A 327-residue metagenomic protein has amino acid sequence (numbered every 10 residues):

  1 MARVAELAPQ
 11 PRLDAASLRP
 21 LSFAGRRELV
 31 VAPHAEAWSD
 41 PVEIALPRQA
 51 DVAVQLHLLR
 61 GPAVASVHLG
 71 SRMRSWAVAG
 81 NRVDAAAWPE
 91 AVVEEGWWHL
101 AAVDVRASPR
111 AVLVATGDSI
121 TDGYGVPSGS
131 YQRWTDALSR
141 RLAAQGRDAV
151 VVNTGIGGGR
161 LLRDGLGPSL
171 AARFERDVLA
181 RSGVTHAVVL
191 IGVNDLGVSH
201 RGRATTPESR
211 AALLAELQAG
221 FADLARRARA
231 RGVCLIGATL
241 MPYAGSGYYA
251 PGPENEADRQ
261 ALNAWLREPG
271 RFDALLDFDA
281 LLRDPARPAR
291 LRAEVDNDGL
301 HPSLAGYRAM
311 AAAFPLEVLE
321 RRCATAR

Functional and structural regions predicted by a protein language model:
M1-T116, V126-G129, E320-R327: N-terminal secretory targeting modules
G61, S119-G123, I156-L161, V193-G197 (+3 more regions): Solvent-exposed loop/turn segments at secondary-structure junctions within structured extracellular/periplasmic domains
A85-G157, L162, L166-G167, A171-G183 (+1 more regions): Serine-esterase "nucleophile elbow" of acetyl-processing enzymes
G165-L166, T206-A215, Y248-G252, D298-G299: The substrate-binding groove and active-site-proximal loops of carbohydrate-active enzymes, especially glycoside
A171, S199, L240-R327: Catalytic His-Asp segment of secreted/periplasmic serine-dependent ester chemistry enzymes
F221-R229: Surface-exposed amphipathic alpha-helices with a cationic face
